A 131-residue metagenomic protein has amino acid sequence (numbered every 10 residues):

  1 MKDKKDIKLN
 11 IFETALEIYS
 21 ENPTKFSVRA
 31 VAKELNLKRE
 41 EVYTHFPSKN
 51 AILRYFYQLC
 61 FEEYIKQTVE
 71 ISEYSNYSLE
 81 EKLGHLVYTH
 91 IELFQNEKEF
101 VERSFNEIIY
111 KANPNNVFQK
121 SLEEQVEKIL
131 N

Functional and structural regions predicted by a protein language model:
D3-T14: N-terminal positioning helix adjacent to the helix-turn-helix/winged-helix DNA-binding module
N10, I18-Y55: Helix-turn-helix
S27, E102-S104: Short, hydrophobic secondary-structure boundary micro-motifs
I52-E63, T68, S104: Alpha-helical DNA-contacting segments of helix-turn-helix folds
Y55, E70-F100, Y110, K120-S121: Hydrophobic alpha-helical connector segments
C60-Y64, L93-F100, Q125-I129: Amphipathic, well-ordered alpha-helical segments in soluble domains
N113-N131: Amphipathic alpha-helical packing segments from all-alpha helical-bundle domains
